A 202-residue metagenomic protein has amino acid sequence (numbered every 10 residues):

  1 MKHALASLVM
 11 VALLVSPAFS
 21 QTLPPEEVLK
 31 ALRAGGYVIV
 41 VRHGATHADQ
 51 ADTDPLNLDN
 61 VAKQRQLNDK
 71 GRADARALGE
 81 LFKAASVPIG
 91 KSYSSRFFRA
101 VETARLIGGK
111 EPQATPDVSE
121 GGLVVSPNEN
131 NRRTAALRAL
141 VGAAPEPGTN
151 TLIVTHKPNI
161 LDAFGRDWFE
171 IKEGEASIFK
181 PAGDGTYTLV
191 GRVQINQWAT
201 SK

Functional and structural regions predicted by a protein language model:
M1-A4: Positively charged n-region of N-terminal signal peptides that target proteins for export
S7-S16: Bacterial N-terminal signal peptides
A18-S20: Signal peptide processing junction and immediate N-terminal pro/mature segment of secreted/exported proteins
T22-D117, G121-V125, N131-R133, D167-S177 (+1 more regions): Active-site-proximal alpha-helix that buttresses catalytic centers in soluble enzyme cores
G36-V38, E146-T155: Generic beta-sheet signal
V41-T46, I153-I160: Histidine-centered catalytic micro-motifs
A85-V87, A144-G148: Glycine-rich phosphate-binding loop signature in dinucleotide/nucleotide-binding domains
A135-P145: A short, acidic, amphipathic alpha-helical segment used as a generic capping/interface helix at domain edges
